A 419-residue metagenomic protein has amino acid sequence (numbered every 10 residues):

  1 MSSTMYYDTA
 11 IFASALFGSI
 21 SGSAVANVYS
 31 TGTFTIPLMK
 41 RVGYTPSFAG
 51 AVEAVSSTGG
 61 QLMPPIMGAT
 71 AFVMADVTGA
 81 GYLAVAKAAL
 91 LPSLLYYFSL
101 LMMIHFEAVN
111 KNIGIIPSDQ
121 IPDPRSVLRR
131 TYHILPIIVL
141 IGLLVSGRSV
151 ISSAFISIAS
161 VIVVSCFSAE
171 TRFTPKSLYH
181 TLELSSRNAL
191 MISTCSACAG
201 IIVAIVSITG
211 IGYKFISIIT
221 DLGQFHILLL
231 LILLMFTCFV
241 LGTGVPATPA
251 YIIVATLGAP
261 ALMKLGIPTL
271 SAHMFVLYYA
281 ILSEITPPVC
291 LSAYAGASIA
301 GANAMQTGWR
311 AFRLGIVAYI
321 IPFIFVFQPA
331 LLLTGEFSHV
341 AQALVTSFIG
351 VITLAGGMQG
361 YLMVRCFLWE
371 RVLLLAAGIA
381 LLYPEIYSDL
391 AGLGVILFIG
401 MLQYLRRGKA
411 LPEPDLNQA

Functional and structural regions predicted by a protein language model:
M1-A10, V42-F48, L128-I134, S186-I192 (+3 more regions): Membrane-interfacial loop-to-helix junctions in multi-pass transporters
M1-G60, T70, G79, A247-Y278 (+1 more regions): Hydrophobic transmembrane alpha-helices that form the pore/transport pathway of multi-pass ion and small-solute
Y6, S14, G60-A69, Y96-L101 (+6 more regions): Hydrophobic alpha-helical transmembrane segments in multi-pass membrane proteins
I11, I151, F155, S177-Y213 (+4 more regions): Core transmembrane alpha-helical segments of multi-pass membrane transporters/permeases
S14-S23, V55-Q61, L144, V203 (+3 more regions): Transmembrane alpha-helix interface/packing and boundary motifs in multi-pass membrane proteins, characterized by
A15-L16, T58, A69, V73-V77 (+6 more regions): Alpha-helical transmembrane segments of multipass membrane proteins
K87-N188, L291-I379, R407, L411-Q418: Long, contiguous bundles of hydrophobic transmembrane helices that form the permeation core of multi-pass
V206-L222, P329-H339: Membrane-interface helix termini and inter-helical loops of multi-pass transporters
